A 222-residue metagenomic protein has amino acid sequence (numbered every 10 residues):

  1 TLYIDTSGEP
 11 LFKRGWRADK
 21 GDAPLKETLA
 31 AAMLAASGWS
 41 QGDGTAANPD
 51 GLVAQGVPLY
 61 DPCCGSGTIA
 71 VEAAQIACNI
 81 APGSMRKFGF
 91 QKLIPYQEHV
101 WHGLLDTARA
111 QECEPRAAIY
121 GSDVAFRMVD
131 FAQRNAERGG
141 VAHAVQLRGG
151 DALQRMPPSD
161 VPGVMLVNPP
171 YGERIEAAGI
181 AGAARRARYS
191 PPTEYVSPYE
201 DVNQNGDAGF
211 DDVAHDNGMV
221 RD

Functional and structural regions predicted by a protein language model:
T1-K20: Non-catalytic substrate-recognition/targeting regions of SAM-dependent transferases
Y3, L166-V167: Non-cysteine beta-strand/loop elements that form the S-adenosyl-L-methionine
R17-A35: Conserved SAM-binding loop and adjacent beta-strand
A30-M156, R174: Conserved S-adenosyl-L-methionine
I76, A181-G182: Short secondary-structure boundary/capping segments
S122, M128-D130, E173-A177, A181 (+1 more regions): Conserved Class I SAM-dependent methyltransferase catalytic core
M156-L166: A short acidic, Gly/Pro-enriched loop at the edge of an enzyme's catalytic core that lines a small-molecule cofactor
P169-Y171: Short glycine-/small-residue-rich Rossmann-like dinucleotide-binding loops
